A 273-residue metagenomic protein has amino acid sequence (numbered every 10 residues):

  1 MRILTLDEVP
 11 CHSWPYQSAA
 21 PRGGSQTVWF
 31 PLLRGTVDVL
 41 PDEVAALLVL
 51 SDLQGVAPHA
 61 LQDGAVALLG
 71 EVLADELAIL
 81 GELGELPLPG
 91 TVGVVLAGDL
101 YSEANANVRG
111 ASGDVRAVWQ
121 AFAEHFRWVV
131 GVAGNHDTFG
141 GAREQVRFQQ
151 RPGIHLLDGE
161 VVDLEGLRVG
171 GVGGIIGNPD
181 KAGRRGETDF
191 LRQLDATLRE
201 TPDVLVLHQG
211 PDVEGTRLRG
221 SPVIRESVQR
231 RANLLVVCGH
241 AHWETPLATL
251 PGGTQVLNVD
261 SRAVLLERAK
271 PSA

Functional and structural regions predicted by a protein language model:
M1-A117, R192-T201, V206: N-terminal active-site segment of His-dependent metallophosphoesterases
R34-L40, L53-P58, S102, F122 (+1 more regions): Conserved catalytic scaffold of divalent metal-dependent phosphoesterases
V37-L48, V161-G171, V204, T249-V256 (+1 more regions): Beta-strand-turn-beta hairpins that frame and shape the catalytic cleft of phosphate-ester-processing enzymes
V49-D52, G93-D99, R127-H136, L156-D158 (+3 more regions): Active-site neighborhood of phospho(di)ester-bond hydrolases with catalytic His/Asp-centered motifs
G84-L86, Q120-A123, A196, S227 (+1 more regions): A general structural signal for stabilizing positions within well-ordered secondary structure
S112-W128, V132: Active-site surface patch of divalent metal-dependent phosphodiester/phosphate bond hydrolases
W128-G131, Q145-R151, E214-A273: Conserved beta-sheet core of the metallophosphoesterase superfamily
